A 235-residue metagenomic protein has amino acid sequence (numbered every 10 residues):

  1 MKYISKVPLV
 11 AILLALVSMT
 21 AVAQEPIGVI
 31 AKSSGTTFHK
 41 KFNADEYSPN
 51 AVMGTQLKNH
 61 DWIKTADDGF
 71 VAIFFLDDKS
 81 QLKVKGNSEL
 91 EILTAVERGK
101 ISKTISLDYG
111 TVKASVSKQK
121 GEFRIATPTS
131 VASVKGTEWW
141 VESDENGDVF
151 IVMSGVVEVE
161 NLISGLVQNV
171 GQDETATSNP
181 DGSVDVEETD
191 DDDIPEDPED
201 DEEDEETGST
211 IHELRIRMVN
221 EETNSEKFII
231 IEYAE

Functional and structural regions predicted by a protein language model:
K2-I12, V17-P26, Y47-M53, K58 (+6 more regions): C-terminal interaction modules
Q24-K40: Short N-terminal segments immediately surrounding and downstream of signal-peptide cleavage
A31-G35, T65-D68, S117-K120, V152-S154 (+1 more regions): A short, compositionally biased
T36-H39, F70-I73, S88-E91, V112-A114 (+4 more regions): Short beta-strand segments in beta-sandwich/barrel cores
K40-D45, F75, V116-G121, N161: Flexible, membrane-facing loop/turn or short amphipathic-helix motifs that contact lipid bilayers or gate lipid-binding
F70-Q119, K135: Contiguous beta-sheet cores, especially beta-hairpins with glycine/small-residue-rich turns and Gly-(small hydrophobic)
K113, S117-E145: A contiguous binding-surface segment within folded domains or other stable secondary-structure elements
